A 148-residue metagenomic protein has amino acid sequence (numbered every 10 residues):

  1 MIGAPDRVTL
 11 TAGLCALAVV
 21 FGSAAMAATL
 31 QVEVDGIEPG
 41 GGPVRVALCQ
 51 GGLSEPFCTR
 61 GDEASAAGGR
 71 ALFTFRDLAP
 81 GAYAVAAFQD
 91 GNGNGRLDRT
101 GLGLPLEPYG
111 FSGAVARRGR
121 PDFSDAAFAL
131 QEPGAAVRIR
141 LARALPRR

Functional and structural regions predicted by a protein language model:
I2-L14: Bacterial N-terminal signal peptides that target proteins for export
T11-S23: Bacterial N-terminal signal peptides
L30-E38, I139: A short, amphipathic beta-strand motif
P39-S54: Short, ordered, surface-exposed loop/turn motifs in non-cytosolic proteins
G69, T74, A79-A82: A glycine-anchored, Pro-Gly-centered beta-turn/N-cap motif
Y83-A87: A short tyrosine-centered beta-strand micro-motif
G91-R99: Acidic, glycine-anchored loop motifs typical of Ca2+
E107-L145: Extracellular beta-sheet/turn segments enriched in Thr/Pro/Gly and aliphatic residues
